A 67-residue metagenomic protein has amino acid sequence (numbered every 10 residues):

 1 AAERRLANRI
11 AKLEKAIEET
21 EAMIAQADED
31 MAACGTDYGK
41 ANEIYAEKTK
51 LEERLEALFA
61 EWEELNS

Functional and structural regions predicted by a protein language model:
A1-S67: Charged, heptad-repeat coiled-coil alpha-helices that serve as long linker/dimerization "arms" in large NTP-dependent
